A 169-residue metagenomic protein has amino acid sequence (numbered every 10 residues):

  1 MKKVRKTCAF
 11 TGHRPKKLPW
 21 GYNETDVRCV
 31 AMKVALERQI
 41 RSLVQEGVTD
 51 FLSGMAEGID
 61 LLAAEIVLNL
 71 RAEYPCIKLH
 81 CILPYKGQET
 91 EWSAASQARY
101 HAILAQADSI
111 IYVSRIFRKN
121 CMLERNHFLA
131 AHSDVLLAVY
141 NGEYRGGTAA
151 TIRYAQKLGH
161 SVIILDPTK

Functional and structural regions predicted by a protein language model:
M1-K169: Acidic/glycine-enriched connector segments
